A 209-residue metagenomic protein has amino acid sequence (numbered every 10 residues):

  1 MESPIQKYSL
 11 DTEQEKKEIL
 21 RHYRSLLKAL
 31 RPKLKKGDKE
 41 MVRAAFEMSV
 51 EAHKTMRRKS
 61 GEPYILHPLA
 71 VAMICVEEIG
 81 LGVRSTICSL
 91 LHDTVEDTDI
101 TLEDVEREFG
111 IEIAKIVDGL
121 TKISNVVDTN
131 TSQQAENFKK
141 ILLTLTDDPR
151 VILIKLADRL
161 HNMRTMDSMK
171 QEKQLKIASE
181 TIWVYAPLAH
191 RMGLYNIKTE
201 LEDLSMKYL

Functional and structural regions predicted by a protein language model:
M1-L209: Active-site helical microenvironments for divalent-metal-assisted chemistry
